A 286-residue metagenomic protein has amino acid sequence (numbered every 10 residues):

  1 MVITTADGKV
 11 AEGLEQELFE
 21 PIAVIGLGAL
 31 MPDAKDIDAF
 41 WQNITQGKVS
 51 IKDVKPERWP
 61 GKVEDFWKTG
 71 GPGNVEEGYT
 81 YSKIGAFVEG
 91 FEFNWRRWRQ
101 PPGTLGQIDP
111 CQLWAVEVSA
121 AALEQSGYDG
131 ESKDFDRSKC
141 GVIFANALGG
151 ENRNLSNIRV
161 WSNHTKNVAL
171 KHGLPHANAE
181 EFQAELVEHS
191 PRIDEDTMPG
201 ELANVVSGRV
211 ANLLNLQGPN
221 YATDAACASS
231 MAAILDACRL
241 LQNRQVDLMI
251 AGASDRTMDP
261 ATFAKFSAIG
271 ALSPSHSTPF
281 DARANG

Functional and structural regions predicted by a protein language model:
V2-T5, V10-R283: Cys-dependent condensing catalytic cores that perform Claisen condensation/acyl-transfer in fatty-acid/polyketide
